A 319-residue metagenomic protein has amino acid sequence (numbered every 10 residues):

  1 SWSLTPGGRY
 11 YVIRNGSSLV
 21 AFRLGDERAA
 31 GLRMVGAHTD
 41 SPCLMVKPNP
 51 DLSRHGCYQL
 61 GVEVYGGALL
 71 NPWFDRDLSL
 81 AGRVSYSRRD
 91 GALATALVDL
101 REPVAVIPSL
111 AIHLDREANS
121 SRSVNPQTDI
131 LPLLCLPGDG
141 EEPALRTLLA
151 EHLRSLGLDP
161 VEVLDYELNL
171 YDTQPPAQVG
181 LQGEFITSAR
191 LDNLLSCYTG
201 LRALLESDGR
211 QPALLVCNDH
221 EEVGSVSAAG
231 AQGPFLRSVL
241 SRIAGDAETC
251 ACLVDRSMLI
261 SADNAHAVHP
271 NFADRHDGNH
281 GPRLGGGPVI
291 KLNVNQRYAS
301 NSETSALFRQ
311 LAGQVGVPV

Functional and structural regions predicted by a protein language model:
S1-V319: N-terminal hydrophobic/helix-forming segments and targeting peptides
